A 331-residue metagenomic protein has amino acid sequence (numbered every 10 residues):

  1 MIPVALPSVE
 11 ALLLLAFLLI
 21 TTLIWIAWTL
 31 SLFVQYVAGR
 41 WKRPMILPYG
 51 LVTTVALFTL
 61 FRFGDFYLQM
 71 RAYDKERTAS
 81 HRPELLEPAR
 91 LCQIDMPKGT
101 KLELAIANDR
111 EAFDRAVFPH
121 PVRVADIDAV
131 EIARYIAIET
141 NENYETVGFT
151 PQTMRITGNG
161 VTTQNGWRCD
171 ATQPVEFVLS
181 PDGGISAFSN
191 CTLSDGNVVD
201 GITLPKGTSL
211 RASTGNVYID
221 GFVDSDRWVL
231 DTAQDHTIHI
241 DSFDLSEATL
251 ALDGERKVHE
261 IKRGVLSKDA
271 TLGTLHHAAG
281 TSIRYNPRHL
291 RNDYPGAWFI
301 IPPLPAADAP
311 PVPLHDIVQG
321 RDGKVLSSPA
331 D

Functional and structural regions predicted by a protein language model:
M1-A38: Membrane-embedded alpha-helical segments of integral membrane proteins
L14-F17, T59-D331: Glycine/tyrosine- and acidic-biased, solvent-exposed loop/turn segments at the edges of beta-strands
L23-I26, L30, L51-A56, E111 (+2 more regions): Short low-polarity hydrophobic stretches
S31-V37, W41, P48, L57 (+1 more regions): Intrinsic-disorder-driven secretion/translocation and chaperone-binding regions of pathogen effectors and toxins
K42-L68: Internal/C-terminal transmembrane anchor helices
